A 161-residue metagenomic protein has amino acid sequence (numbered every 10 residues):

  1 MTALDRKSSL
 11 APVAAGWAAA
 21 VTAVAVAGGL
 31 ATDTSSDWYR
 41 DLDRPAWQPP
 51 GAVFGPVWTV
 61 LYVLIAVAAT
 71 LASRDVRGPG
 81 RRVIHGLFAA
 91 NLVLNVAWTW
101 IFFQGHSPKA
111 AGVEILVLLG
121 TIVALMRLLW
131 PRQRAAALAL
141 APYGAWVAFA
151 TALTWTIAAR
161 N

Functional and structural regions predicted by a protein language model:
A3-L30: N-terminal signal-anchor transmembrane alpha helix
V21-P56: Interfacial loop at the N-terminal end of multi-pass membrane proteins
P49-V63, H106-L118: Membrane-interface loop-to-helix entry segments
V63-T99: Helix-adjacent hinge/juxtasegments
H85-W98, G112-L125, L140-A148: Hydrophobic alpha-helical segments of small multi-pass membrane proteins
W100-A110, A158-N161: Membrane-interface helix caps and helix-loop-helix hairpins in membrane proteins
F102-P108, L125-A137: Membrane-helix boundary connector in multi-pass membrane proteins
R132-N161: Terminal transmembrane helical module of multi-pass membrane proteins
